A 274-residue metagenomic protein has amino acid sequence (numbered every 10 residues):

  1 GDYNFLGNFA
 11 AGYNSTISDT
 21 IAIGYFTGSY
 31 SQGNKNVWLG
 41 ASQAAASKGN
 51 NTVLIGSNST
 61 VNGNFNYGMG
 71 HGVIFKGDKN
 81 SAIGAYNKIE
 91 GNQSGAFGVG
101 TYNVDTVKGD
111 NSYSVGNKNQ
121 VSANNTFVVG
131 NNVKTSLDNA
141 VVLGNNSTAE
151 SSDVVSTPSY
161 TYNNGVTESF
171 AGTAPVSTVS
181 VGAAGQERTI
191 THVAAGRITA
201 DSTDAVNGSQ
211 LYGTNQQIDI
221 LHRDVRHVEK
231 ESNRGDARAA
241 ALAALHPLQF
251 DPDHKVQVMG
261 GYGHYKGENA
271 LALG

Functional and structural regions predicted by a protein language model:
G1-T203, S209-Q217, R223, K255-V256 (+1 more regions): Glycine- and small/polar-enriched repetitive beta-structure motifs of secreted/surface proteins
G213-G274: Beta-stranded membrane pore/translocator domains
